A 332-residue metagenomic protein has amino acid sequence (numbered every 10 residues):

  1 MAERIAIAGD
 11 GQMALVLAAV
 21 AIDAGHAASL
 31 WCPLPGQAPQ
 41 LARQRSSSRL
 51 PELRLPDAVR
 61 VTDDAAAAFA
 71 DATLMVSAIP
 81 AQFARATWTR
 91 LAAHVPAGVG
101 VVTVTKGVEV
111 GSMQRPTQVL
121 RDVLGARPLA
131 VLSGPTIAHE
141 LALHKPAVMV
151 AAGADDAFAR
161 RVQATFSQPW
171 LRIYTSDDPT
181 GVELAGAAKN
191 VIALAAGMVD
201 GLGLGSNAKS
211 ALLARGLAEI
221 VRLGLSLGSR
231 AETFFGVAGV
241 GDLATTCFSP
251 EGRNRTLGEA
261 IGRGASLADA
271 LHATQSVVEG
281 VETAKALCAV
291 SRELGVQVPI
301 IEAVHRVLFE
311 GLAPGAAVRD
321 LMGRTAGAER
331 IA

Functional and structural regions predicted by a protein language model:
M1-L53, R60-D63, R90: NAD(P)+-binding Rossmann beta1-loop-alpha1 motif at the extreme N-terminus of oxidoreductases
L55, T62-P146, V162-A164: Rossmann-like NAD(P)(H) cofactor-binding subdomain of soluble oxidoreductases
A58-R60, L171: Short, conserved active-site loop motifs that form the nucleotide-linked donor/cofactor pocket
F83, H94, V119, V123-R127 (+1 more regions): Internal alpha-helical scaffold of NAD(P)-dependent oxidoreductase catalytic cores
T103, P128-S133, I173-D177, F235-G236 (+1 more regions): General beta-strand structural signal in soluble alpha/beta enzymes
K189, A196-D200, L225-F235, G239 (+1 more regions): NAD(P)-dependent Rossmann-like dehydrogenase/reductase catalytic/cofactor-binding core
